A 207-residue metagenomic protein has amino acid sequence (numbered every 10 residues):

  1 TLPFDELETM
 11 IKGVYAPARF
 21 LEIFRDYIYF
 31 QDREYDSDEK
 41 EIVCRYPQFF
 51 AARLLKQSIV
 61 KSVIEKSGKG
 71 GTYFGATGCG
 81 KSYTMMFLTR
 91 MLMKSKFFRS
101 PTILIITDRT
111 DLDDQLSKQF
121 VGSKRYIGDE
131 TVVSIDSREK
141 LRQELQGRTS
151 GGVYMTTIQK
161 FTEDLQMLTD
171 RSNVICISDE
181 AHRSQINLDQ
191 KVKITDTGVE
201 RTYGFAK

Functional and structural regions predicted by a protein language model:
T1-T102, D111, Q115-I127, T149-V153 (+2 more regions): ATP-dependent helicase/translocase motor core
Q48, T77-G78, T157-T162, E180-H182: Short, flexible loop/turn elements at secondary-structure junctions
I105, Y154-T156, C176: Hydrophobic positions in the central parallel beta-sheet of the AAA+
T110, V132-R142, T157-E163: Conserved helicase motor
L112, V121, L145-G151, Q159 (+2 more regions): A long, glycine-enriched binding/interface module in the latter
I127-S134, S184: Acidic/polar loop patches that form or flank catalytic/metal-binding clefts of enzymes that bind anionic ligands
I135-Y154, M167-R171: Conserved motor-coupling elements within RecA-like helicase/translocase cores
T162-K207: Signature of the SF2 helicase/ATPase Hel1-core->accessory helical subdomain module
